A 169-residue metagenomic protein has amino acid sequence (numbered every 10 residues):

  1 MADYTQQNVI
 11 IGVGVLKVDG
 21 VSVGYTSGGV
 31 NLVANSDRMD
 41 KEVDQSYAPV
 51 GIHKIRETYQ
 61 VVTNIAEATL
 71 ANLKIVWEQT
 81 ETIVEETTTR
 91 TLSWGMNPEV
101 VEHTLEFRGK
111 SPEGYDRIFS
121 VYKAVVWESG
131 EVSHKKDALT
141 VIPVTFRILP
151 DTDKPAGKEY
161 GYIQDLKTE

Functional and structural regions predicted by a protein language model:
M1-L73, K123-I142: Solvent-exposed edge beta-strands and adjacent loop segments that serve as assembly or binding interfaces
T5-G12, T104-R108, I118-S120, G161-Y162: Ordered hydrophobic segments in well-structured contexts
L16-V18, G24, G28, L32-V33 (+5 more regions): Intrinsically disordered, low-complexity, compositionally biased regions/tails
V18, F107-G114, I148-P150: Short acidic, glycine-rich loop/turn motifs
V61, E99-L105, R117, T140-V144: Generic beta-strand structural signal
A71-I75, A156-G157: Short, conserved charged micro-motifs
W77-E78, T82-S111: Extended, positively charged loop/linker patches that create polyanion-binding surfaces
R117-E169: Mixed-charge, glycine-accented linear interaction segment located at domain edges/termini
